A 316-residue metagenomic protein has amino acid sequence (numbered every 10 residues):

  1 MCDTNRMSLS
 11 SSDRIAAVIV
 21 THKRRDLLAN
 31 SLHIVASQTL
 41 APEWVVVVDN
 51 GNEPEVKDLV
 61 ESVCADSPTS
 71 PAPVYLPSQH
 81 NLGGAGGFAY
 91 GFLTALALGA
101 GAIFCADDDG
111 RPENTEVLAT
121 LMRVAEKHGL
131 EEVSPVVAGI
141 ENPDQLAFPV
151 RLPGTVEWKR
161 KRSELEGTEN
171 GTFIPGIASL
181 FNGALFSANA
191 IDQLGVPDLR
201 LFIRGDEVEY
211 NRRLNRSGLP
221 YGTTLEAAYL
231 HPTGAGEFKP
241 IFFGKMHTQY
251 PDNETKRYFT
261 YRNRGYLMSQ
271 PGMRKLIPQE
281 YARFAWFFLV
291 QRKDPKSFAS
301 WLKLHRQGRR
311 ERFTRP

Functional and structural regions predicted by a protein language model:
R24-S37: Short, well-formed alpha-helical segments that are part of the catalytic scaffolds of diverse glycosyltransferases
I34, D49-V60, G110-R111: A conserved acidic beta->alpha catalytic loop
P77-L98: Glycine-rich, basic loop-to-helix element that forms the pyrophosphate-binding segment of sugar-nucleotide handling
A100-D109: Short beta-strand-to-loop acidic/aromatic patch adjacent to the donor-nucleotide binding site
T115-P149: Conserved donor NDP-sugar-binding/catalytic core segment of glycosyltransferases
E166-F186: A recurrent flexible, glycine/aromatic-enriched loop bordering the glycosyltransferase active site that acts as
A184, A190-G195, R200-A227: A short, conserved alpha-helix in the catalytic core of glycosyltransferases
S269-P316: Non-catalytic, C-terminal membrane-associated alpha-helical segments of glycosyltransferases
